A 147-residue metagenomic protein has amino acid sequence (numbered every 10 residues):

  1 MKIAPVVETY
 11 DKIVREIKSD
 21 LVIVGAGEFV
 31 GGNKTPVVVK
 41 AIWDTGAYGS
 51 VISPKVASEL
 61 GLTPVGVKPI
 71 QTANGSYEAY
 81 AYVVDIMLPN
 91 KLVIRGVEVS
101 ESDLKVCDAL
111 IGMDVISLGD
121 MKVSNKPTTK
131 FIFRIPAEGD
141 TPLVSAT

Functional and structural regions predicted by a protein language model:
M1-T147: Pepsin/retropepsin-fold aspartyl endopeptidases
